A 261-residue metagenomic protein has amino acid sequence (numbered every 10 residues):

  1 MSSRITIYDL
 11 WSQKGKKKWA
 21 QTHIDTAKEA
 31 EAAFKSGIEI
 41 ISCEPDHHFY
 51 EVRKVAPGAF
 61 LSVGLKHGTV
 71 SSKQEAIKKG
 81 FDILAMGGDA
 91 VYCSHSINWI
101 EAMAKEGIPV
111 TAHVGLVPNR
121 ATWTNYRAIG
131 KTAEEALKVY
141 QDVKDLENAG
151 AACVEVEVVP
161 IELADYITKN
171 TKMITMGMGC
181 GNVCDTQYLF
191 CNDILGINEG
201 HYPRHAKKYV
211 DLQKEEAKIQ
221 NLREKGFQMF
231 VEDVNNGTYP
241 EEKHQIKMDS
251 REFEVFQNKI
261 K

Functional and structural regions predicted by a protein language model:
M1-K261: Alpha/beta enzyme core
